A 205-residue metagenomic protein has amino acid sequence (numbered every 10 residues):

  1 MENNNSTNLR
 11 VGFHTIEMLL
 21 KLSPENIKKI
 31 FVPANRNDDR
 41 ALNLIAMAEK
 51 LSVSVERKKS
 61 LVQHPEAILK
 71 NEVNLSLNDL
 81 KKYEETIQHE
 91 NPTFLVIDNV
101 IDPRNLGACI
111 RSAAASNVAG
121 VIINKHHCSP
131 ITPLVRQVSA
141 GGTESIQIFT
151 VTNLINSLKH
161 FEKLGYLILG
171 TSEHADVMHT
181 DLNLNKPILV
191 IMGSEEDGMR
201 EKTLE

Functional and structural regions predicted by a protein language model:
M1-T86: N-terminal positively charged helical leader segments and presequences
H14, M18, E25, K29-V32 (+2 more regions): RNA substrate-binding interface of SAM-dependent RNA methyltransferases
R36, L61, N71-V73, I101 (+2 more regions): Short glycine-rich anion-binding loops that position phosphate/pyrophosphate groups of nucleotides and phosphorylated
R40-A41, H127-L134, G198-L204: Short, glycine/polar-rich helix-capping loops at beta-to-alpha or helix-loop-helix junctions that flank or form
I45, I155-L158, L204: Short amphipathic alpha-helical segments and helix-helix/interface helices
V62-E72, S139, T143, N185-S194: Short basic, glycine-rich beta-strand/loop surfaces that mediate nucleic-acid
L169-E205: Active-site/ligand-binding-proximal alpha/beta "capping" segment
